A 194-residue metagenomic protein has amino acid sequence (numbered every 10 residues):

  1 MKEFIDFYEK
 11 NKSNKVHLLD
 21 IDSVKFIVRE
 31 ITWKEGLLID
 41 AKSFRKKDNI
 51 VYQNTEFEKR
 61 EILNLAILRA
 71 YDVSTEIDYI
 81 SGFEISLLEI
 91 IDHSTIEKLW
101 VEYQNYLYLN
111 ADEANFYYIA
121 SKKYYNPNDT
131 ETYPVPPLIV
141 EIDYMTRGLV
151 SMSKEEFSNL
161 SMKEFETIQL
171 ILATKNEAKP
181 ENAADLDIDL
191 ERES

Functional and structural regions predicted by a protein language model:
M1-A41, A66, A70-K179: An amphipathic, hydrophobic-aromatic interaction surface with interspersed Lys/Arg that forms lipid/phosphate-bearing
K2, A178-S194: Short acidic DE-rich linear segments
K25, T55-E56, L65, I188: General helical secondary-structure elements
S43-N54: Cytochrome P450 catalytic domain signature, combining two hallmark sequence patches
Q53-F57, I139-E141: Well-ordered, non-membrane alpha-helical segments in soluble/globular domains
